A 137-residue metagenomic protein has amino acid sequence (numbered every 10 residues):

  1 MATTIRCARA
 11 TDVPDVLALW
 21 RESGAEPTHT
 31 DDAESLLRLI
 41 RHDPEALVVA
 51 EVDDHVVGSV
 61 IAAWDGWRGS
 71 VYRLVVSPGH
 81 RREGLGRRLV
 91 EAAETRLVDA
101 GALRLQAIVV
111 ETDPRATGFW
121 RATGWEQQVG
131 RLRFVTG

Functional and structural regions predicted by a protein language model:
A2-V16: A short beta-loop-alpha structural element at the N-terminal edge of CoA-dependent acyl/N-acetyltransferase catalytic
L37-V49, S70: A short helix-loop-beta-strand connector motif used in the catalytic cores of GNAT acetyltransferases and, in some
V49, H55-A63, S70-V75: Conserved beta-strand in the GNAT
L74-R81, V109: A short, internal acetyl-CoA/4′-phosphopantetheine-binding micro-motif in the GNAT/acyltransferase core
R82-T95, A122: Conserved acetyl-CoA-binding loop-helix of GNAT-fold acetyltransferases
L97-V110: Conserved GNAT acetyl-CoA-binding A-motif
A107-A116, V135-G137: Conserved beta-strand-loop-alpha-helix junction that forms the acyl-donor binding cleft
R121-G130: Conserved acetyl-CoA-binding loop of GNAT-fold acetyltransferases
